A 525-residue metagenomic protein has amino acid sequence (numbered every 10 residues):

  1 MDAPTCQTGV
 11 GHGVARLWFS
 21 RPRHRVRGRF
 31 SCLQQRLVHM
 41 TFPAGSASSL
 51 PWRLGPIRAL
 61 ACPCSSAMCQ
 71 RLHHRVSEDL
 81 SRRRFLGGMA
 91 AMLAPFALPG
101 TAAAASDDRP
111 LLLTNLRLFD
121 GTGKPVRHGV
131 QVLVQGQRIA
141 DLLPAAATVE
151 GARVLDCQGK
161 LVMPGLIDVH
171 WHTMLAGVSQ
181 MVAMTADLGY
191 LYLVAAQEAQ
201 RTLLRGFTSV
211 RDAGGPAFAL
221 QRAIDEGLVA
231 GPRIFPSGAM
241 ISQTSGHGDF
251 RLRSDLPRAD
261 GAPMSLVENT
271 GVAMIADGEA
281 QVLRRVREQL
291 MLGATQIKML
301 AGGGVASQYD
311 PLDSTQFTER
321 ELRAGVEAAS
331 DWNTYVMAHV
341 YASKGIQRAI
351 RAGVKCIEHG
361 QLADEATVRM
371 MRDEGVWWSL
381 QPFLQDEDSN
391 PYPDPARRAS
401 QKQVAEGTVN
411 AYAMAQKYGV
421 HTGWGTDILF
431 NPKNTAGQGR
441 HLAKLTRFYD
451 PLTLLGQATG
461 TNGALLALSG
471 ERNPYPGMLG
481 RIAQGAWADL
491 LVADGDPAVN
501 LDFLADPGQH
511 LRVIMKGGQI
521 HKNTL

Functional and structural regions predicted by a protein language model:
C6, F30-L33, L37-S81, A91 (+1 more regions): N-terminal secretory signal peptides
E78-R84, L93-R109: N-terminal twin-arginine translocation
G100, A105, L118, T122-M163: Histidine-rich, glycine-flanked metal-binding segment
L116, E471-N473, L479-L525: C-terminal cap of metal-dependent C-N hydrolases
K160-E226, T244-R251, R320, A352: Metal-associated gating/positioning segment near the N- to mid-region
V194-L220, G231-M240, A294-S307, Y335 (+4 more regions): Divalent metal-dependent hydrolysis catalytic cores, especially in the metallo-beta-lactamase
T244, L300-N410, H421-G423, I428-N431 (+1 more regions): Active-site core of metal-dependent hydrolases
D331, E406-P497: His/Asp/Glu-enriched, well-ordered alpha-helical/loop segment that forms or immediately abuts the divalent-metal
